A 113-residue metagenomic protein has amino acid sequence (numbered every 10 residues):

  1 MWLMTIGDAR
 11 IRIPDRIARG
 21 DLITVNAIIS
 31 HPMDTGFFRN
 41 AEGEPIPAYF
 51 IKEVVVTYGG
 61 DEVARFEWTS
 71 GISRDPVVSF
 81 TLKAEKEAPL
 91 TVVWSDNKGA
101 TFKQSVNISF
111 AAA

Functional and structural regions predicted by a protein language model:
W2-G7: Proline/serine/threonine-rich low-complexity linkers at boundaries of modular beta-sandwich domains
D8, F50-E53, P89: Exposed beta-strand and adjacent loop surfaces of beta-rich binding modules that mediate intermolecular recognition
I13-D15, R19-T24, I28-W68: Contiguous segments within soluble domain cores/interaction surfaces
L22, E85-P89: Extracellular Ig-like/FN3 beta-sandwich strand-entry sites
G71-V78: Aromatic sugar-binding surface patches on proteins that engage polysaccharides or sugar-phosphate polymers
S79-A84: Short, hydrophobic beta-strand segments
W94-Q104: Short acidic/polar inter-strand loop motif in beta-rich domains
N107-A113: Short beta-strand edge segments in extracellular beta-sheet folds
